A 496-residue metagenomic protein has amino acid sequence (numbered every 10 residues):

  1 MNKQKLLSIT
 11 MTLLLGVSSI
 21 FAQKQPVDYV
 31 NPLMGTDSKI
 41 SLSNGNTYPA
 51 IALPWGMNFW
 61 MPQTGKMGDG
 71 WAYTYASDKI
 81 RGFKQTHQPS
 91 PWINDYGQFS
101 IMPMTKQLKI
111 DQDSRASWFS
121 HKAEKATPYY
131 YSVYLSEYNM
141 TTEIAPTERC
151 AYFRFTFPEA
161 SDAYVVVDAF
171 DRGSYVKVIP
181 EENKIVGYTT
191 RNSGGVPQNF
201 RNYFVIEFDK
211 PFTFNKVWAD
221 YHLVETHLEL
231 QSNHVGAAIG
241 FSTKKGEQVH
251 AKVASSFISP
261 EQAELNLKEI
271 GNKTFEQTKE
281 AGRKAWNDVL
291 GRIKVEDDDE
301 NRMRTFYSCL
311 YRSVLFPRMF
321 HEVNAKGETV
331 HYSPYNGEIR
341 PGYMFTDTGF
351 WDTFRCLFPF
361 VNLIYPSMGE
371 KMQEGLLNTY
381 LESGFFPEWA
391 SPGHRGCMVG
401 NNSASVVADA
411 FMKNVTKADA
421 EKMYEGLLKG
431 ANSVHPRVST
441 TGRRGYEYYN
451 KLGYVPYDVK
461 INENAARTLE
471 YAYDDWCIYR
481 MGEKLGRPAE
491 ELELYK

Functional and structural regions predicted by a protein language model:
M1-K24: Bacterial Sec-dependent N-terminal signal peptides
Q23-F358, N362-S405, F411-L469, W476-K496: Accessory carbohydrate-recognition regions in carbohydrate-active enzymes
